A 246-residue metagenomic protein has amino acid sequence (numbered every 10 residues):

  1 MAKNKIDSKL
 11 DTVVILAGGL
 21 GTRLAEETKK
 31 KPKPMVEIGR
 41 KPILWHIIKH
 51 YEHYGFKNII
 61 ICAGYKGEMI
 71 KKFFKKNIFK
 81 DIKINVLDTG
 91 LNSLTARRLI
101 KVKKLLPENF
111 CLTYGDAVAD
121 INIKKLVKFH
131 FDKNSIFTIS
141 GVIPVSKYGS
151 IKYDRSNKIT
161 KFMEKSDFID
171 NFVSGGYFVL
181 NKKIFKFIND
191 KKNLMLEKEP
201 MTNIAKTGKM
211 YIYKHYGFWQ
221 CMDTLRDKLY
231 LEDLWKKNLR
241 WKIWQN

Functional and structural regions predicted by a protein language model:
A2-I15, R23, E37, K41-Y114 (+3 more regions): Conserved N-terminal catalytic core of the sugar/cofactor nucleotidyltransferase
E26-K29: Conserved catalytic-core motifs of eukaryotic protein kinase domains, centered on the activation segment
M35, I151-Y153, M201, I212: A structural signal for short hydrophobic beta-strand segments in well-ordered beta-sheet cores
M35, V86-L87, F137, F162 (+1 more regions): Generic preference for hydrophobic
L44, I70, V102, D116 (+4 more regions): Residue-level signal for inorganic ion chemistry
I60-C62, Y114, T138-G141, K214: Short beta-strand segments
Y65, T138-Y153: Short beta-strand-to-loop element that shapes/binds the nucleotide-sugar donor at the catalytic cleft/hinge
F110-C111, V118, K124-V127, F131 (+2 more regions): Catalytic-core segments of class I nucleotidyltransferases/pyrophosphorylases that form NMP-activated intermediates
